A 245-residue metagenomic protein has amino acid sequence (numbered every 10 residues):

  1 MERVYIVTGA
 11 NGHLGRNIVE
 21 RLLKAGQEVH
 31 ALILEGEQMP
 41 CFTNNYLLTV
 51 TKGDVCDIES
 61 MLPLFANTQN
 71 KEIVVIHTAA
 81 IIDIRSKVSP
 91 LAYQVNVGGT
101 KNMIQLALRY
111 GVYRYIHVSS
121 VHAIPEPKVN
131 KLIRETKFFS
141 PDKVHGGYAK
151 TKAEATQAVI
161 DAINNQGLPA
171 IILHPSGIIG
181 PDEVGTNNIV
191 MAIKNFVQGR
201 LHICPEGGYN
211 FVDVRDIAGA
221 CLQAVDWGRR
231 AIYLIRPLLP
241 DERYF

Functional and structural regions predicted by a protein language model:
V4-A25: N-terminal Rossmann NAD(P)H-binding glycine-rich loop of SDR-like oxidoreductase domains
K52-G98, L106: NAD(P)H-binding glycine-rich loop region in Rossmannoid oxidoreductase-like domains and their noncatalytic homologs
G98-Y148: Conserved Rossmann-fold NAD(P)-dependent oxidoreductase catalytic core, especially the SDR/UDP-sugar
A123-P125, G147, L168-I189: Flexible, glycine-rich beta-alpha linker
P141-K143, A192-V212, D216: A conserved pocket-lining segment of Rossmann-fold NAD(P)-dependent short-chain dehydrogenase/reductase
V144-I171: Active-site Tyr-X1-5-Lys
A220-F245: Mid/C-terminal beta-alpha module of Rossmann-like enzyme folds, strongest in SDR-family dehydrogenases/epimerases
